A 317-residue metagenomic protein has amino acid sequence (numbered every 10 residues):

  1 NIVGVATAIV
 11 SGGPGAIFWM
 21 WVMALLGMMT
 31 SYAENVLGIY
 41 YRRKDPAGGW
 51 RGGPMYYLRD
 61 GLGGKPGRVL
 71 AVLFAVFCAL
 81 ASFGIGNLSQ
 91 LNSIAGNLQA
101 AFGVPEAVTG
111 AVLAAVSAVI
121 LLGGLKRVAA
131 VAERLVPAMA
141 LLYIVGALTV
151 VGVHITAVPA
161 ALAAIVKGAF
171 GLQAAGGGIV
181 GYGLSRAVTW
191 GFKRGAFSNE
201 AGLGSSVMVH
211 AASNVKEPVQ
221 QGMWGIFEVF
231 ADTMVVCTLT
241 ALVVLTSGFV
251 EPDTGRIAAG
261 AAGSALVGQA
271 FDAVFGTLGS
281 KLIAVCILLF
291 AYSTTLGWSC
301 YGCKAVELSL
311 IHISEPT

Functional and structural regions predicted by a protein language model:
V10-G48, D232-L239: Extracellular loop-to-transmembrane helix junctions
P14-W21, D60, K65-L73, G110 (+1 more regions): Membrane-interface alpha-helices at helix entry/exit sites of multi-pass transporters
L26-A33, A111-L125, V136-T156, T189 (+2 more regions): Selective recognition of specific alpha-helical transmembrane segments in multi-pass small-molecule
L26-G48, P54-M55, R59-I120, C286-L296 (+1 more regions): Helix-loop-helix module between adjacent transmembrane segments
E34-R42, L148-A164, L172, G176-Y182 (+2 more regions): Extracellular/periplasmic helix-exit of transmembrane alpha-helices
L70-L91, T109-A114, T149-A163, K167-E217 (+2 more regions): Hydrophobic, membrane-embedded alpha-helices of multi-pass small-molecule transporters
F74, L91-L98, P105-V166, C303 (+1 more regions): Membrane-interface loop-to-helix entry segments
I311-T317: Residue-level detector of conserved catalytic or cofactor/ligand-binding positions in enzyme active sites
